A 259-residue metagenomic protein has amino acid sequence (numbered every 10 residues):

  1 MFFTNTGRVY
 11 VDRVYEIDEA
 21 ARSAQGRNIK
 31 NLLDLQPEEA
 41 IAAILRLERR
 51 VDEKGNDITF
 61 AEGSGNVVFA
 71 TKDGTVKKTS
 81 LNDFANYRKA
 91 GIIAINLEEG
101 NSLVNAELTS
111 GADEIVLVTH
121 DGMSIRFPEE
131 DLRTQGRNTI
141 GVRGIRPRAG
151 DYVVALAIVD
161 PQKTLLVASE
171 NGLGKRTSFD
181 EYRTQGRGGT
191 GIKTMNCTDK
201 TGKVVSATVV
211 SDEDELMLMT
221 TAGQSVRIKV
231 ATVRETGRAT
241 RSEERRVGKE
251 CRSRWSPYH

Functional and structural regions predicted by a protein language model:
M1-R246: Short, structured "edge-of-domain" segments at secondary-structure transitions
E243, G248-H259: Positively charged, low-complexity/disordered segments
